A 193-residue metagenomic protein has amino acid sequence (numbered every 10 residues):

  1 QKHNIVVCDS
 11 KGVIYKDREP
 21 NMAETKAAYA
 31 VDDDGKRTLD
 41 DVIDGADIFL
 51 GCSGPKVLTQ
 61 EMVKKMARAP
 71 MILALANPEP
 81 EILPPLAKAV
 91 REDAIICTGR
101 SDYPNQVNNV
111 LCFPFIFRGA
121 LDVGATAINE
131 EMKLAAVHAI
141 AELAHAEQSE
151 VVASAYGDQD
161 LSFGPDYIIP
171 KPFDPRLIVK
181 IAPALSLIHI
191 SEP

Functional and structural regions predicted by a protein language model:
Q1, K16-N21, E61-V63, L83-K88 (+1 more regions): Short acidic, glycine/serine/threonine-rich loops at helix termini
Q1, V63-K64, F163, P175: Short glycine/threonine-rich loop-to-helix capping motif typified by GTGT followed within a few residues by an Asp-Pro
Q1-A46, L50: Glycine-rich phosphate/diphosphate-binding loop of Rossmann-like nucleotide-binding domains
N4-V6, D47-L50, P70-L73, D93-I96 (+3 more regions): Structural motif
A30-D34, S53-G54, R100-P104: A general structural motif
G35-K36, D40-E92, G124: Long hydrophobic segments that form regular secondary structure
A76-A182: Adenosine-phosphate binding glycine-rich loop
S186-P193: Residue-level detector of conserved catalytic or cofactor/ligand-binding positions in enzyme active sites
